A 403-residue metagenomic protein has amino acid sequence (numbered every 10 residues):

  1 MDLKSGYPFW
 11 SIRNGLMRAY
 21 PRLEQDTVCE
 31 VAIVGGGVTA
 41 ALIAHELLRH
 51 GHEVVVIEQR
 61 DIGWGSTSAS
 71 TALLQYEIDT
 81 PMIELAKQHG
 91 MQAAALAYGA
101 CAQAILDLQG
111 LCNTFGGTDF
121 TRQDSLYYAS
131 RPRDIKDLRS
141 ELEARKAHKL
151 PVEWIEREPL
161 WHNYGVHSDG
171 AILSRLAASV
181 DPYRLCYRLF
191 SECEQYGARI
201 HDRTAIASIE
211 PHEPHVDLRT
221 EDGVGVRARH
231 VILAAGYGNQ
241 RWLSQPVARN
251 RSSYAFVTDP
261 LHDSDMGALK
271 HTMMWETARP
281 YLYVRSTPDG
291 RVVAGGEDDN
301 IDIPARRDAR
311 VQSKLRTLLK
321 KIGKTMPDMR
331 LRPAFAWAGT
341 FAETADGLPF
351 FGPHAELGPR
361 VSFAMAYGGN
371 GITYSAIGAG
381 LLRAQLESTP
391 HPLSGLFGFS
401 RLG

Functional and structural regions predicted by a protein language model:
M1-V31: Extreme N-terminal leader/targeting segments of oxidoreductases
D2-R13, T80-L85, G110-R188: Flavin (FAD/FMN) cofactor-binding and adjacent substrate-gating region of FAD-dependent oxidoreductase domains
C29-V56: N-terminal Rossmann-like FAD-binding beta1-loop-alpha1 element of flavoenzymes
R49-A69: Glycine-rich FAD pyrophosphate-binding loop
A69-A100: Glycine-rich active-site loop/strand segments that organize a redox cofactor
A144, A171-D222, V226-R229: Helical element adjacent to the flavin cofactor pocket in flavoenzyme catalytic cores
S208-T287: Flavin-dependent oxidoreductases
D308, G323-G403: C-terminal catalytic lobe of FAD-dependent flavoproteins
